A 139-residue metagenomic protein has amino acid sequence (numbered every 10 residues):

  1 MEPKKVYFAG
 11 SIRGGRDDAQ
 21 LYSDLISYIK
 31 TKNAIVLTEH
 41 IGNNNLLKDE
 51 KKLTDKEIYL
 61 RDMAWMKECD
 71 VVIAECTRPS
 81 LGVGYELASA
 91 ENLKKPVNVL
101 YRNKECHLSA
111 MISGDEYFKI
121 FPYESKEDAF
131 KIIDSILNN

Functional and structural regions predicted by a protein language model:
M1-N139: Conserved catalytic or regulatory cores that recognize and/or transform ribose-phosphate-containing ligands
